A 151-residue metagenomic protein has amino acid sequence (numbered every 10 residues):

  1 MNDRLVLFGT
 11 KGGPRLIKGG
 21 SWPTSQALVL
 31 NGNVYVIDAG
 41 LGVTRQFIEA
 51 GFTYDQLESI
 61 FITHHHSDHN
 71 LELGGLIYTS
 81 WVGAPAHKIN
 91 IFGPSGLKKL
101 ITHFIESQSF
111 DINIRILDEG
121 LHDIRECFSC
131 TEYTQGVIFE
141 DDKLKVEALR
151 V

Functional and structural regions predicted by a protein language model:
M1-V151: Binuclear metal-dependent hydrolase catalytic cores
